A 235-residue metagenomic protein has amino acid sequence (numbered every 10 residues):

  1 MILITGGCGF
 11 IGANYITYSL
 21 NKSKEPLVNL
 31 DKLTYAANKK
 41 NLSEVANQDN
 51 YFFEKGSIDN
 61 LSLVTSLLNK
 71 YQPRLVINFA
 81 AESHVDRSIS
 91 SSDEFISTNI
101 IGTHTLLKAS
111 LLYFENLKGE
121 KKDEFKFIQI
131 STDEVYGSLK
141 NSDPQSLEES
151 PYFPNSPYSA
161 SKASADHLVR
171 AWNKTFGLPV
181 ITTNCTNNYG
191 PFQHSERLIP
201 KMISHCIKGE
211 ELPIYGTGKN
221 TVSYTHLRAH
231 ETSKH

Functional and structural regions predicted by a protein language model:
M1-N188, R228, S233: N-terminal Rossmann-like NAD(P)+-binding domain of SDR-like oxidoreductases, especially those catalyzing
S88, E149-P151, L178-P191, M202-Y224: A conserved pocket-lining segment of Rossmann-fold NAD(P)-dependent short-chain dehydrogenase/reductase
T103, I199-P200: A general structural signal for well-ordered alpha-helical segments in protein cores
